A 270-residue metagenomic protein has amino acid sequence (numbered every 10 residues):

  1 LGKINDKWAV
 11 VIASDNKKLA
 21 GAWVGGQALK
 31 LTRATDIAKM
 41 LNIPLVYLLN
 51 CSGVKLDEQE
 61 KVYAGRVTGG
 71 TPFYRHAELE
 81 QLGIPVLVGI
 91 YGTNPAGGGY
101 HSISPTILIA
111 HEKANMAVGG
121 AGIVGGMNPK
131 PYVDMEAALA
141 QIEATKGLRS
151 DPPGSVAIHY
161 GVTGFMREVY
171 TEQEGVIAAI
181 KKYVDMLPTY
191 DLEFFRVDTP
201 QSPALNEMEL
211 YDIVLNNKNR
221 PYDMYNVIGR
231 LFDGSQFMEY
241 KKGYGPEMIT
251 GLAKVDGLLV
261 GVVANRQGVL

Functional and structural regions predicted by a protein language model:
L1-A13, K17-L19, K30-R33, K39-M40 (+1 more regions): Non-catalytic terminal/interface segments that mediate subunit docking, oligomerization, and allosteric communication
L1-L87: Long, structured ligand/cofactor-binding scaffold of large enzymes
I4-D6, M40-N42, L82-G83, S102-P105 (+4 more regions): Short, well-ordered loop/turn elements at secondary-structure boundaries
V10, G25, D57, A96 (+4 more regions): Short, electropositive, low-hydrophobicity segments enriched in small/polar residues
W23-G26, A64, L148, F165-A179 (+3 more regions): Catalytic cores of large soluble enzymes that bind and process phosphate-bearing ligands
L49-L192: Conserved catalytic cores of soluble enzyme domains, especially glycine-rich substrate-binding beta-alpha loops
V156-G164, S202-Y211, V263-A264: Short acidic (Asp/Glu) and glycine-rich catalytic loops that position anionic groups and cofactors
E168-Y225: Terminal amphipathic helices with adjacent charged low-complexity linkers/tails
